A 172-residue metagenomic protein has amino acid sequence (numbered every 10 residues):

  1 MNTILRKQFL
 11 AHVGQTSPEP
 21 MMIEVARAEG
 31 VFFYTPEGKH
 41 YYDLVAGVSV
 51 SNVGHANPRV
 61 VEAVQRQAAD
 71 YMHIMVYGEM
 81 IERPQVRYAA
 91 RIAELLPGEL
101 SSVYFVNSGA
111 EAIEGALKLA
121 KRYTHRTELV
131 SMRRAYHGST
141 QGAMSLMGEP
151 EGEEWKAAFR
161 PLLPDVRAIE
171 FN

Functional and structural regions predicted by a protein language model:
M1-E29, D70, P84-Q85: Active-site-adjacent loop/helix segments that line or gate small-molecule/cofactor pockets in enzymes
I4-Q8, R59, E154: Exposed alpha-helical structural elements
A11, H40-R126: Glycine-rich loop-to-alpha-helix module at the N-terminal edge of alpha/beta enzyme cores
P20, L44, F159-R160: Short, flexible turn/loop "capping" segments at secondary-structure junctions
I23-L44: Active-site and channel-lining beta-strand-loop segments that bind or position nucleotide-derived/phosphorylated
F32, V50-V53, D165-A168: Short, well-ordered beta-strand elements within core beta-sheets of diverse protein domains
Y34-T35, V53-H55, S145-M147: Short beta-strand-to-turn element immediately C-terminal to the catalytic PLP-Schiff-base lysine in fold type I
A90-N172: PLP-dependent aspartate aminotransferase-fold enzymes
